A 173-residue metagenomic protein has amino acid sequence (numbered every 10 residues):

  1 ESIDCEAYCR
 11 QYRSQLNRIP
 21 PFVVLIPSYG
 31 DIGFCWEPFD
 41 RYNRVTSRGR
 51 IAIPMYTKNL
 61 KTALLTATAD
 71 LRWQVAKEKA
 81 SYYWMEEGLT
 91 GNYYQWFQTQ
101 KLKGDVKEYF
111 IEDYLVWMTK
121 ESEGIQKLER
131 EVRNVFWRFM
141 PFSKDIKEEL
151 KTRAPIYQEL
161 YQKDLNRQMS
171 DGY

Functional and structural regions predicted by a protein language model:
S2-Y173: Active-site-flanking segments in enzyme catalytic domains
